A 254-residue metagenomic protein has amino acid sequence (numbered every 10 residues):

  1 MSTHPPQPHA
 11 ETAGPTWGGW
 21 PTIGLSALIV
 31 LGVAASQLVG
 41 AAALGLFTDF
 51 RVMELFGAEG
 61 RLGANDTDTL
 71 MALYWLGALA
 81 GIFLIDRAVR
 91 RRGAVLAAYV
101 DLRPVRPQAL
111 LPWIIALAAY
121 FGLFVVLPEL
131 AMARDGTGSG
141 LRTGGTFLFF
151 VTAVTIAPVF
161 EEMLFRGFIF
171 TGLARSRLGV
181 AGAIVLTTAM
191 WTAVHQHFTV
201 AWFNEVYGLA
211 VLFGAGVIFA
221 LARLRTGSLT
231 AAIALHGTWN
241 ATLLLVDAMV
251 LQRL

Functional and structural regions predicted by a protein language model:
M1, P104, Q108-L110, T171-G172 (+1 more regions): Residues in flexible loops and secondary-structure boundaries
M1-D101, F121, V125, E129 (+1 more regions): N-terminal, membrane-interfacial amphipathic/helix-forming hydrophobic leader that caps and precedes the first
A10-A13, D68, R106, W113 (+3 more regions): Intrinsically disordered, low-complexity regions enriched in Ser/Pro/Gly/Gln/His and often acidic
T12-G19, G60, D101-R106, G136-G145 (+1 more regions): Helix-boundary and loop/linker segments of multi-pass membrane transporters
G18-I29, G63-W75, Q108-W113, G145-F150 (+4 more regions): Residue-level signature of transmembrane alpha-helical entry/exit and packing/kink sites in multi-pass membrane
L25-S26, R106-P107, I156, M163: Hydrophobic, membrane-facing alpha-helical anchors
A97, D101-A118: Interfacial segments of alpha-helical transmembrane regions
F121-G138, R142-L254: Transmembrane helix-loop-helix hairpins at the membrane interface of multi-pass integral membrane proteins
